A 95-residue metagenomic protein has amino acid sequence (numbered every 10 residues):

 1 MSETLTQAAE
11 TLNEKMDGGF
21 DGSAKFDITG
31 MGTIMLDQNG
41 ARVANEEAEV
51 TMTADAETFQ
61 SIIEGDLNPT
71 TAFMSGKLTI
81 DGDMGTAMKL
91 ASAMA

Functional and structural regions predicted by a protein language model:
M1-A95: Feature captures hydrophobic
